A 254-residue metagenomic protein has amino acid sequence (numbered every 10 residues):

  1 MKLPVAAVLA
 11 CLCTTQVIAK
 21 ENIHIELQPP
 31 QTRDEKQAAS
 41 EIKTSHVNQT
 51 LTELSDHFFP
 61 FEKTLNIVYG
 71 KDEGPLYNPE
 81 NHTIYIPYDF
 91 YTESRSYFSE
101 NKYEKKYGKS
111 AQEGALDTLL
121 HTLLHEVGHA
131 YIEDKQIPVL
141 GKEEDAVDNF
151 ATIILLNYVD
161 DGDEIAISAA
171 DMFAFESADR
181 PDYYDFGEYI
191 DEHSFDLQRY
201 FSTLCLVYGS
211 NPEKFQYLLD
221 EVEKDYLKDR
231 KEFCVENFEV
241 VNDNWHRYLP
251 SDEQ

Functional and structural regions predicted by a protein language model:
M1-V8: Sec-dependent signal peptide recognition, specifically the positively charged N-region followed immediately by
T15-K20: Sec/Tat signal peptide C-region and signal peptidase I cleavage site
N22-H24, D185-Q254: Pan-zinc metallopeptidase signature
S40-K102, K106, Q112-L116: Auxiliary, metal-adjacent structural segments of Zn-dependent hydrolase domains
S55-D56, P60, G128-Q136, T152-D160 (+2 more regions): Sec-exported extracytoplasmic/periplasmic mature domains
Y69-D72, P87-F90, L124, E133-K135 (+1 more regions): Active-site-proximal beta-strand/loop segments in catalytic clefts of secreted hydrolases
I86, H121-Q136, E144, D148-T152: Active-site recognition of the HExxH zinc-binding catalytic motif
K142-R180: Post-HExxH zinc-binding segment in Zn-dependent metallohydrolases
